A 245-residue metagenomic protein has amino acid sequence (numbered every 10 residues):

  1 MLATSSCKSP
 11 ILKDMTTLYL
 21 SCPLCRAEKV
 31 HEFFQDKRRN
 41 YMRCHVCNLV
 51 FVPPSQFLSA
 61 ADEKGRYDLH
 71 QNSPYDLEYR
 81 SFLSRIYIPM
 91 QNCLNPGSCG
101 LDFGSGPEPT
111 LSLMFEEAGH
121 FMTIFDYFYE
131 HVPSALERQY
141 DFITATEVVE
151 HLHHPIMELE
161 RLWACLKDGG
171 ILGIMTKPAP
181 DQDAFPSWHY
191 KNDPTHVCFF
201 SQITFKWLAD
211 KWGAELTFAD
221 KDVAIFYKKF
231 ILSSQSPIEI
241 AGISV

Functional and structural regions predicted by a protein language model:
L2-F142, T146, L159-E160, M175 (+5 more regions): Conserved N-terminal segment of class I S-adenosyl-L-methionine
N95, H153, K167: Short conserved AdoMet
F121, I171, E215: Residue-level detector of anion-binding/catalytic polar loops
T144-H154: A short SAM/SAH-binding and catalytic strip from SAM-dependent methyltransferases
L159-D168: A short glycine-rich, Lys/Arg-flanked "PGG" loop and its adjoining helix->strand segment in the class I
G169-K177: Conserved beta-strand signature within the Rossmann-like core of class I S-adenosyl-L-methionine
K177-Q182, C198: Short "lid" loop at the C-terminus of a central beta-strand within the Rossmann-like core of SAM-dependent
A184-V197: C-terminal alpha-helical "lid/dimerization" subdomain adjacent to the S-adenosyl-L-methionine
